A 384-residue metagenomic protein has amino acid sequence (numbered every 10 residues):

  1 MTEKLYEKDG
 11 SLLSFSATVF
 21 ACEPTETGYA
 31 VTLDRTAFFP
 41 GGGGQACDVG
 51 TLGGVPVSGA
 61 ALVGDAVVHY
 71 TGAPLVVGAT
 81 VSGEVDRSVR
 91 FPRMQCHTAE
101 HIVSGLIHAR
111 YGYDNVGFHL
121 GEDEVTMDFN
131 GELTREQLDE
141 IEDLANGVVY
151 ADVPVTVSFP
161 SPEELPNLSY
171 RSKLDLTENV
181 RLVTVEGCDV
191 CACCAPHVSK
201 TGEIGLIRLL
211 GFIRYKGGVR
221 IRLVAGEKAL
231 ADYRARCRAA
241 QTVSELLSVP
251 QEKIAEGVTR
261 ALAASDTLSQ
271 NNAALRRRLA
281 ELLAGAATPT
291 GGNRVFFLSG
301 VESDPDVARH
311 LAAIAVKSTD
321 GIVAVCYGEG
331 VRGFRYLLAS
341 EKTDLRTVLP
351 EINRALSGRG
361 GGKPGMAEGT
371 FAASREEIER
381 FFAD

Functional and structural regions predicted by a protein language model:
M1-D384: A glycine- and charged-residue-rich anion-binding loop/surface
